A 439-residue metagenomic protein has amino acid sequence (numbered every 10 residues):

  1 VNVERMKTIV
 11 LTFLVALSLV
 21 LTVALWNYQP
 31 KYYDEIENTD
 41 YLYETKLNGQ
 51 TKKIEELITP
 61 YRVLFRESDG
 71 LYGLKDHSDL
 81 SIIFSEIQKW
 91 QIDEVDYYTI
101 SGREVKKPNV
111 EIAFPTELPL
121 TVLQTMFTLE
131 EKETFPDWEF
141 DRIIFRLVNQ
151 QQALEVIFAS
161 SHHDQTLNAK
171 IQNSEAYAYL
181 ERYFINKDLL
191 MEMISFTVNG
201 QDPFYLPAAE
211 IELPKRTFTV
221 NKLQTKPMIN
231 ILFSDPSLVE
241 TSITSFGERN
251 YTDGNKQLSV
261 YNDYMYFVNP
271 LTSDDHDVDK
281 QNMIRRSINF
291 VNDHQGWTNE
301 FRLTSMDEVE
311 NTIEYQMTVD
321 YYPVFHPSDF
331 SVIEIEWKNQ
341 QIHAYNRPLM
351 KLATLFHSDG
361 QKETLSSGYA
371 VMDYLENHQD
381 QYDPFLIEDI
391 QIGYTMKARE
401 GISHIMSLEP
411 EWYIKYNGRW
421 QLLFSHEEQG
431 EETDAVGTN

Functional and structural regions predicted by a protein language model:
V1-M6: Short, Lys/Arg-rich N-terminal segment immediately upstream of the first membrane anchor
K7-W26: Hydrophobic membrane-insertion alpha-helices, especially the h-region of bacterial N-terminal signal peptides
V20-D279: Preferential activation on post-signal-peptide N-terminal prodomains/segments of secreted or lumenal proteins
T166-N168, F325-P327, L352-G360, T433-A435: A short, polar/proline- and glycine-enriched secondary-structure boundary/capping micro-motif
M228-V268, W297-I342, N346-L349, I390-W420: Exposed beta-strand-loop-beta-strand "reactive/processing" segments of non-cytosolic proteins
T272-E310, H357-G401: Short, non-transmembrane alpha-helical segments in secretory-pathway proteins
Q340-L365: Short helix-loop boundary/capping segments
S407, Y413-N439: C-terminal structured interaction module
